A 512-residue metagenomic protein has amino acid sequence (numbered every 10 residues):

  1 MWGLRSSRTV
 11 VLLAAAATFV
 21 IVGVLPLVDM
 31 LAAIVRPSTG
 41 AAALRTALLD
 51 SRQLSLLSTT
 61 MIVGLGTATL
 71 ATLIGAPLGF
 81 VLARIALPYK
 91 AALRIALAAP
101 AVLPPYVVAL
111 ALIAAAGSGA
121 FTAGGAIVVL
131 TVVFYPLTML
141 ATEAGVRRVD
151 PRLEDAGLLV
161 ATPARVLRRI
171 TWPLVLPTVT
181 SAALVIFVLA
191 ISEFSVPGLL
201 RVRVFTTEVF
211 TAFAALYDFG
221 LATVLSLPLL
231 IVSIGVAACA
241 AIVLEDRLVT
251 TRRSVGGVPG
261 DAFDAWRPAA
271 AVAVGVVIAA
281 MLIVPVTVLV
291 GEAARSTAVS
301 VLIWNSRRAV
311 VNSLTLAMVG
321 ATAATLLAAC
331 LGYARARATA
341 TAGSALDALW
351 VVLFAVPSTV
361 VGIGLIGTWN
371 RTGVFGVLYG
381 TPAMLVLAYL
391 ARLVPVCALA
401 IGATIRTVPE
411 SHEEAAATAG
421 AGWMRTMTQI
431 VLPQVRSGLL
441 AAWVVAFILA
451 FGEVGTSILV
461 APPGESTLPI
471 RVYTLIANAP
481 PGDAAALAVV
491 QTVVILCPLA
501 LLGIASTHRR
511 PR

Functional and structural regions predicted by a protein language model:
S6-S38, L49-R147, L174-F194, A222-A241 (+7 more regions): Membrane-water interface segments at the C-terminal ends of transmembrane alpha-helices in multi-pass inner-membrane
A33-R45, G198-T206, R247-V255, V290-A294 (+1 more regions): Peri-membrane helix termini and adjoining interfacial loops of integral membrane proteins
E154, E413-E414: Short alpha-helical segment that forms part of, or immediately flanks, the ligand-binding pocket in carbohydrate-active
L158, A417, T474: Alpha-helical residues within the helix-turn-helix
T162-P163, S411, G422: Short coil/turn motifs that cap or connect alpha-helices
I191-Y217, V454-P481: Glycine-rich helix-loop "coupling/hinge" segments at transmembrane-helix boundaries in multipass transporters
I242-L248, E410, L501-R512: Membrane-interface capping segments at transmembrane-helix boundaries
V243-V274: Flexible interhelical linker loops that connect adjacent transmembrane helices in multi-pass membrane transporters
